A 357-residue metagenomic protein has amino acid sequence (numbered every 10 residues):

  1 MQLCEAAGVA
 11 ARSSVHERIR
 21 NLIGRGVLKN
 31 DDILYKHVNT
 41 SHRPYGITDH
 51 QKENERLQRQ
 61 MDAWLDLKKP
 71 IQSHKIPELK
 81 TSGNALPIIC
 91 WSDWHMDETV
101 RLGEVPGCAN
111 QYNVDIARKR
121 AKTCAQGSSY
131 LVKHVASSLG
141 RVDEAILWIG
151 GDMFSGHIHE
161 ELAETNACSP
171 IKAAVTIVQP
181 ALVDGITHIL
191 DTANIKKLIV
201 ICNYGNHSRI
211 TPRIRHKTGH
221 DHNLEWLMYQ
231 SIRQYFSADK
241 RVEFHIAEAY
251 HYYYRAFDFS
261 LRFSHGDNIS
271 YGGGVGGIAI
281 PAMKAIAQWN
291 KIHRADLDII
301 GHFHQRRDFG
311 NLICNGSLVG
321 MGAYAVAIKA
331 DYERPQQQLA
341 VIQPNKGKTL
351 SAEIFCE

Functional and structural regions predicted by a protein language model:
M1: Short, amphipathic alpha-helical "recognition" segments used to contact nucleic acids or chromatin
E5-N21: Short, basic interhelical loop/turn and adjoining N-cap of the next helix at nucleic-acid- or acidic-partner-contacting
G24-S41: Short Lys/Arg-enriched helix C-cap and helix-to-coil transition segments that create basic nucleic-acid-contact patches
N39-V183: N-terminal active-site segment of His-dependent metallophosphoesterases
L79-I88, Y253-R262, G310: Beta-strand-turn-beta hairpins that frame and shape the catalytic cleft of phosphate-ester-processing enzymes
D93, D152, L182, G205 (+3 more regions): Divalent metal-coordination and catalytic microenvironments
W94, G103-V105, Y112-R118, G156-H245: Active-site neighborhood of divalent metal-dependent phosphoester bond hydrolases
T218-A249, F257-E357: Conserved beta-sheet core of the metallophosphoesterase superfamily
